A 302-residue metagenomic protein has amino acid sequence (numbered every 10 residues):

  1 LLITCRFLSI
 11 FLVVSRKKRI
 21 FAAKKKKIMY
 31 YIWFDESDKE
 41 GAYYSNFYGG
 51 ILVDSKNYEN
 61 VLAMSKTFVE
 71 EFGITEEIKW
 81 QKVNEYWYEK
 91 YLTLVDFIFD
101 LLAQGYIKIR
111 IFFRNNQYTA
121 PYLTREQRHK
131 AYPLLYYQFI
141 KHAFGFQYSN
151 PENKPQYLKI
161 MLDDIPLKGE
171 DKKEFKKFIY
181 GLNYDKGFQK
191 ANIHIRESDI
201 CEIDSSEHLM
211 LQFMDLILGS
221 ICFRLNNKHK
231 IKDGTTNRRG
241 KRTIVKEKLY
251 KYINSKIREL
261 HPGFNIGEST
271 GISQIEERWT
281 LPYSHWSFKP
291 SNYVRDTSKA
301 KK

Functional and structural regions predicted by a protein language model:
L2-K302: Phosphate-ester processing/binding pockets and catalytic centers
